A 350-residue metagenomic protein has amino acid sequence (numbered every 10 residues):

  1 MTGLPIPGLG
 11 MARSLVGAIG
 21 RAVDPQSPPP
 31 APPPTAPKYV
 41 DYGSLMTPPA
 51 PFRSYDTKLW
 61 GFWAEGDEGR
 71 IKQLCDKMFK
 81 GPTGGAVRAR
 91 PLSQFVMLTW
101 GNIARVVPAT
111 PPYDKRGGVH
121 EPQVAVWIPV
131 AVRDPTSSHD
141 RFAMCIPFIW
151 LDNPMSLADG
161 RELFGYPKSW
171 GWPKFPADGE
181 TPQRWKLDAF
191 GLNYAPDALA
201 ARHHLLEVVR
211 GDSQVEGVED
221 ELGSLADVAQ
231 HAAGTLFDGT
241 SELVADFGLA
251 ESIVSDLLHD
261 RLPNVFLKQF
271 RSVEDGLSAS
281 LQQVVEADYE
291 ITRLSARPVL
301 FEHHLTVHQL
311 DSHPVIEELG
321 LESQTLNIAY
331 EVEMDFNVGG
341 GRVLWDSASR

Functional and structural regions predicted by a protein language model:
T2-L45, S156-R350: Interaction-surface and assembly-scaffold signal
A36-V40, S44-A104: N-terminal ordered "arm"
L45-A50, K80-R88, Y113-K115, S252-I253 (+2 more regions): Intrinsically disordered, low-complexity boundary segments flanking structured domains
W60-W63, W100, W127, W150 (+4 more regions): A residue-identity detector for tryptophan
G85-M144: Extended, compositionally biased
P122-V126, P147, Q183-D188: Generic beta-strand structural signal
V126-W172: A glycine- and small-residue-enriched flexible loop/hinge signal that marks low-structured segments
